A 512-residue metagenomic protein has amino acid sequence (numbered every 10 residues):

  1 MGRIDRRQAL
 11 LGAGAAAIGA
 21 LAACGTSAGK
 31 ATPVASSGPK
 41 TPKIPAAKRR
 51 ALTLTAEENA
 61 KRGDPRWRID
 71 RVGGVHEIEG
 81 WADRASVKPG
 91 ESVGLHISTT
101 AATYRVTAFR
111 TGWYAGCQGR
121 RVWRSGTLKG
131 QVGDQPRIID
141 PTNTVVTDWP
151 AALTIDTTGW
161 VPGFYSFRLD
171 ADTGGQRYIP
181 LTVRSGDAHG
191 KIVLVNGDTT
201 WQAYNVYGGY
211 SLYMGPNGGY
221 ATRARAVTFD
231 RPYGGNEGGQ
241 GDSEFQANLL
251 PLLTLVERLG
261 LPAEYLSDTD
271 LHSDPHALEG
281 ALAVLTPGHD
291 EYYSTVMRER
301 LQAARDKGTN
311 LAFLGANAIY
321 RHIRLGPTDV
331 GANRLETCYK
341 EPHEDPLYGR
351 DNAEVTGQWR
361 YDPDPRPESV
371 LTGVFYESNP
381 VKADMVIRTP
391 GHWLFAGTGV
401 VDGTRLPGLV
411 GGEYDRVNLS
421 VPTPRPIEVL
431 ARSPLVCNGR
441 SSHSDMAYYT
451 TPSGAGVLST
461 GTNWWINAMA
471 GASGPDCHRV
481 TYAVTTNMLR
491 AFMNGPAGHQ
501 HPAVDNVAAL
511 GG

Functional and structural regions predicted by a protein language model:
G2, Q8-S27: N-terminal export signals
L21-P39: C-terminal region of N-terminal signal peptides and the immediate post-cleavage residues of exported proteins
E77-A101: Contiguous beta-strand segments within globular domains
P89, G94, R137-A171: Ligand-binding face of N-terminal immunoglobulin V-set domains in extracellular IgSF glycoproteins
A101-Y104, A108-A115, G119-G126, T173-L278 (+2 more regions): Aromatic-Pro/Gly-enriched surface loop or interdomain linker that acts as a lid/target-recognition segment
D134-T144, A152-T154, W160, G241-P327 (+2 more regions): Helical hinge/lid and interdomain linker segments adjacent to catalytic or ligand-binding clefts that mediate domain
R258, L271, R416, V421-P502: Extracellular low-complexity, Gly/Ser/Thr-rich intrinsically disordered linkers and protease-sensitive activation/hinge
R321-G439: An acidic, glycine-rich "communication" segment
